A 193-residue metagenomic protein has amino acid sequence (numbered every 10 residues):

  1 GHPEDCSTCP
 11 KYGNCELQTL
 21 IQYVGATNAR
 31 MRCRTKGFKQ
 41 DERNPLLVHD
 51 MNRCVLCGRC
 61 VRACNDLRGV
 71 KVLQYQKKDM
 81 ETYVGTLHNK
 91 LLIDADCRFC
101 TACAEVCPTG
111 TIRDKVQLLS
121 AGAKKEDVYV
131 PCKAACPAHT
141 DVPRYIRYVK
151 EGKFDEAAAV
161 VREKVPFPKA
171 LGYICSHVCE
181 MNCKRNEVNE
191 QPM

Functional and structural regions predicted by a protein language model:
G1-M193: Fe-S ferredoxin-like electron-transfer domains and their immediately adjacent linker/connector regions across
